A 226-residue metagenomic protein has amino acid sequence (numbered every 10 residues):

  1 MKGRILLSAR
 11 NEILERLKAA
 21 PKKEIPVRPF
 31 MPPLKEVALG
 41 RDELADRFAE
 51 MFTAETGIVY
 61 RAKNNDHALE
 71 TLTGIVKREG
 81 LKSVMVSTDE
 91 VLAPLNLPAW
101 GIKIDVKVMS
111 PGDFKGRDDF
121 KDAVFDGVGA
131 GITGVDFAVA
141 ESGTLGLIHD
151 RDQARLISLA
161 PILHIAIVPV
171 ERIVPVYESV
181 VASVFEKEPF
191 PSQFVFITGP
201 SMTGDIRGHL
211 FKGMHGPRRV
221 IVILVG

Functional and structural regions predicted by a protein language model:
K2-G226: The feature marks the mature, well-folded catalytic cores of soluble enzymes
